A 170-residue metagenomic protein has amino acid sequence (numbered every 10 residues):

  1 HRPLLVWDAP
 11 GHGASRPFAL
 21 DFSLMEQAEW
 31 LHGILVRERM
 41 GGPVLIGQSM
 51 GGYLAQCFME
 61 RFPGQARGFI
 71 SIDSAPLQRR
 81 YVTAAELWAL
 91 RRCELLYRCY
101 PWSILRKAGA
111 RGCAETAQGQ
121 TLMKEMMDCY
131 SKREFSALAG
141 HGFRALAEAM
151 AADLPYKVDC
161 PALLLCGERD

Functional and structural regions predicted by a protein language model:
P3, G41-V44, Q65-G68, P161: Structural signature of beta-strand start/N-cap positions in the alpha/beta core of ABC transporter nucleotide-binding
L5-I46: Active-site loop/oxyanion-hole signature of alpha/beta-hydrolase fold enzymes
H32, Q56-E60: Short, hydrophobic alpha-helix immediately C-terminal to the catalytic nucleophile
G47-G51, A55: Gly/Ala-rich beta-loop-alpha elbow adjacent to hydrolase catalytic centers
E60, R67-Y97: Flexible "cap/lid" loop of the alpha/beta hydrolase fold
R80-V82, C99-K157: Conserved alpha/beta-hydrolase catalytic His-Asp/Glu region
V158, L164-C166: Short beta-strand/loop motif that positions the catalytic acidic residue of the alpha/beta-hydrolase fold
E168-D170: Acidic catalytic loop of the alpha/beta-hydrolase fold
